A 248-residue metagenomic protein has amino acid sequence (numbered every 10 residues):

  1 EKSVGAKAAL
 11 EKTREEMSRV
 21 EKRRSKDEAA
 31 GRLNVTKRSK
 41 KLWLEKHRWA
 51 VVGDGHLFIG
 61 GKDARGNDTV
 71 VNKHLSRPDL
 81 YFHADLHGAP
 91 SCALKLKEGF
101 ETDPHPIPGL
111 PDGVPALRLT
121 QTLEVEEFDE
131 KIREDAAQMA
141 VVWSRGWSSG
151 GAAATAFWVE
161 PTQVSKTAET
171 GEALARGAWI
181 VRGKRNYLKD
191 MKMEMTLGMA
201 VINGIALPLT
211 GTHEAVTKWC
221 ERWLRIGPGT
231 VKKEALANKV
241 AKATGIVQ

Functional and structural regions predicted by a protein language model:
E1-Q248: Extended, highly charged segments
